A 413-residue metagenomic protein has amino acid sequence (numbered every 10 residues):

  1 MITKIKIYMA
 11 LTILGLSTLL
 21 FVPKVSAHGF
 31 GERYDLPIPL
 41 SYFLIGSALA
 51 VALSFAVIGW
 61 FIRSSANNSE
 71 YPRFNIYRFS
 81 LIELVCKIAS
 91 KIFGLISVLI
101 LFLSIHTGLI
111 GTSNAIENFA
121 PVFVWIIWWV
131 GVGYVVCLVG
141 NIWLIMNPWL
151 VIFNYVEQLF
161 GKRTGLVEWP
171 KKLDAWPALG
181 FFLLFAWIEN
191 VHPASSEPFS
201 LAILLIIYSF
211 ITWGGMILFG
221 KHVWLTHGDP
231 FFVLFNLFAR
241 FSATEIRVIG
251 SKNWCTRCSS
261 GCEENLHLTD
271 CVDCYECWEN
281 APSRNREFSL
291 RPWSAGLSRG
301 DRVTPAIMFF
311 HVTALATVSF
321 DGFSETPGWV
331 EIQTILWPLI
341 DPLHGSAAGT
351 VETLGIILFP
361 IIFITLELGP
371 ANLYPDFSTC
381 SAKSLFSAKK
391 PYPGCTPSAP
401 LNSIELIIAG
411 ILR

Functional and structural regions predicted by a protein language model:
M1-K4: N-terminal secretory signal peptides that target proteins for export/translocation
K6, A10-L14, L19-E287, F320-D321: Transmembrane-helix bundle segments that line or gate the permeation/cavity pathway in multi-pass membrane proteins
A27-A50, F123, I127, W329-I362 (+1 more regions): Membrane-interface segments at transmembrane helix junctions and kinks in multi-pass inner-membrane proteins
D35, L81-I88, L166-K172, S298-D301 (+4 more regions): Juxtamembrane loop-transmembrane helix junctions in multi-pass integral membrane proteins, especially the extracellular
N68-R73, I332-I335, A382: Interhelical loop segments of eukaryotic multi-pass membrane proteins
L95, W128, I145, L204-Y208 (+6 more regions): Active-site-proximal structural scaffolding
L225-P375: Long, internal scaffold/assembly segments composed of regular secondary structure
N253, G261-E263, L268-N280, D376 (+1 more regions): Membrane-interfacial catalytic/cofactor-binding modules of polytopic membrane enzymes
